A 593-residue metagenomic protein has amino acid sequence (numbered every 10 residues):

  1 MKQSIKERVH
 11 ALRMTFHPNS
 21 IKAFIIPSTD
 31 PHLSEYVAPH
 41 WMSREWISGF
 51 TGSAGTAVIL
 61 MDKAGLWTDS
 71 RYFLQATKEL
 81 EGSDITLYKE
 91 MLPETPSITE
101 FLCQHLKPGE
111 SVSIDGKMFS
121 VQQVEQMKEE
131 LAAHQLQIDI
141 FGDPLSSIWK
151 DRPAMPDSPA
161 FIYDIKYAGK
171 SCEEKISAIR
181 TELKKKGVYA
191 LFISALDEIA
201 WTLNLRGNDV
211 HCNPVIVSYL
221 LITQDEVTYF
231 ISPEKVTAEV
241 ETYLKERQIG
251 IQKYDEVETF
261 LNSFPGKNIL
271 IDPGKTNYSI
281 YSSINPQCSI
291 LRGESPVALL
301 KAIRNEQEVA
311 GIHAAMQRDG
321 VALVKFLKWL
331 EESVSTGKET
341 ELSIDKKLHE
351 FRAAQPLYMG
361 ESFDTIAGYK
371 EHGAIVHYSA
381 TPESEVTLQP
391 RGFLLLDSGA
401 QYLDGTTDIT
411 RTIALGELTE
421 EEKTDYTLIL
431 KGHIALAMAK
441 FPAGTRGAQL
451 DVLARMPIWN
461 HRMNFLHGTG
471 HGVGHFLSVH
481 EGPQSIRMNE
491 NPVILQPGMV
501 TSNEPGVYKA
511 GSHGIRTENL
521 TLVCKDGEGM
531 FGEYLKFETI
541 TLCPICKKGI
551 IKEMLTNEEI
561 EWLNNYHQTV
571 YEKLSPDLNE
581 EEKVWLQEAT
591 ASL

Functional and structural regions predicted by a protein language model:
M1-L593: Active-site neighborhoods and metal-handling regions in enzymes and metal-associated proteins
